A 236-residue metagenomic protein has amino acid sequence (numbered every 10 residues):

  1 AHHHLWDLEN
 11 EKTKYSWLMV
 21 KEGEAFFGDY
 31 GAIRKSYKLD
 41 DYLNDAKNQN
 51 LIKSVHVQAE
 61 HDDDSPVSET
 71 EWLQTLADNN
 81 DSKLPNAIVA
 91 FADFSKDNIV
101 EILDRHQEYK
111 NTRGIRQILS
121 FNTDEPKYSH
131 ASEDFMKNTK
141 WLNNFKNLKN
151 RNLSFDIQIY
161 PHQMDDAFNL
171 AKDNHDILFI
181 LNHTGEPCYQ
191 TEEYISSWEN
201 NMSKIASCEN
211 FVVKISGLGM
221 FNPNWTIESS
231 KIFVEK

Functional and structural regions predicted by a protein language model:
A1-K236: Helix-coil boundary/capping segments in enzymes
